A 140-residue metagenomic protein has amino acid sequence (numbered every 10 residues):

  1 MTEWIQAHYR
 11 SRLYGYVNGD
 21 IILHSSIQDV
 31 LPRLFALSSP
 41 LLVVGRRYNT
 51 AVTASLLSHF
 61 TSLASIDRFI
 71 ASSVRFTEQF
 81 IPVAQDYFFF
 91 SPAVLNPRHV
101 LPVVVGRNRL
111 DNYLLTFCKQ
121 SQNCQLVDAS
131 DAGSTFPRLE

Functional and structural regions predicted by a protein language model:
M1-I5: Glycine-rich, basic loop-to-helix element that forms the pyrophosphate-binding segment of sugar-nucleotide handling
Q6, L13, I21-T116: Conserved catalytic core of nucleotide-sugar-dependent glycosyltransferases
H99-E140: C-terminal catalytic/acceptor-binding lobe
